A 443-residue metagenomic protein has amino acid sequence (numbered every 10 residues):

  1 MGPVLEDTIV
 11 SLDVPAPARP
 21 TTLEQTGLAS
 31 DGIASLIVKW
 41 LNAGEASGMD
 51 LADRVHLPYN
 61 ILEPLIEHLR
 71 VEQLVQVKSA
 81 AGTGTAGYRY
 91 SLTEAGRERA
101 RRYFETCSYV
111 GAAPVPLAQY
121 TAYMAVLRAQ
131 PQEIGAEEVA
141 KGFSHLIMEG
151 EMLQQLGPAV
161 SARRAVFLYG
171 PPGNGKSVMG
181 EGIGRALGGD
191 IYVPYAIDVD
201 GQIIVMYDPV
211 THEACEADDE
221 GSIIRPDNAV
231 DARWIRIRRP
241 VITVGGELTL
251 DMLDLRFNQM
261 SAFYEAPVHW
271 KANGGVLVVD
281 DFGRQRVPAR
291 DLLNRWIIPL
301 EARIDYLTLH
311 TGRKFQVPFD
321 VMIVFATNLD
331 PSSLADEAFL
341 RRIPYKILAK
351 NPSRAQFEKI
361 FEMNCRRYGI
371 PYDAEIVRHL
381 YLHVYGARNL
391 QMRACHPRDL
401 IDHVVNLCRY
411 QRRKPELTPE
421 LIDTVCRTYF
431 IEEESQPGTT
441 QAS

Functional and structural regions predicted by a protein language model:
I9-S35: Short alpha-helical segments that sit at the start of domains
A43-R54: Short acidic, hydrophobic short linear motifs in intrinsically disordered regions
E63-Q132: Interdomain "pre-motor" coupling segment immediately N-terminal to P-loop NTPase/helicase cores
A125-L153, I370, A387-R388: Dynamic helix-loop-helix/coil hinge segments at AAA+ ATPase domain boundaries and subdomain interfaces
A140, S144-F325: Conserved ASCE/P-loop NTPase catalytic core
R295, A335-N351: A short helix-turn-beta junction within AAA+ P-loop NTPase domains corresponding to the substrate/partner-engaging
S332, A349-P397, Y410-P415, P437: Conserved C-terminal "switch" segment of AAA+ ATPases
T418-S443: C-terminal engagement/docking regions of AAA+ P-loop ATPases
